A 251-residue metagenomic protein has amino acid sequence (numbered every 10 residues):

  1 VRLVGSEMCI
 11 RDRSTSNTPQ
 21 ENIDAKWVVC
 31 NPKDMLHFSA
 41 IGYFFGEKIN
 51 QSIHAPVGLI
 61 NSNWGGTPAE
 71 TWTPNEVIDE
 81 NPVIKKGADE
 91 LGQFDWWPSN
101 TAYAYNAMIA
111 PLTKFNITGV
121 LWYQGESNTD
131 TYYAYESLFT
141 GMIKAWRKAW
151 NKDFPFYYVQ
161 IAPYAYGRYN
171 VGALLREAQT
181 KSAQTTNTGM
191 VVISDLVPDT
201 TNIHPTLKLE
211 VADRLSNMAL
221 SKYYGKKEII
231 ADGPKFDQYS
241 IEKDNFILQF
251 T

Functional and structural regions predicted by a protein language model:
V1-G5, C9-I10: Single conserved hydrophobic/aromatic residue that forms the stacking wall/gate of nucleotide- or nucleobase-binding
S6, F45-G46, S52-P82, G87-A88: Carboxylate/His-rich catalytic cores and anion/metal-binding grooves
S6, I53-G58, F115-G119, N151-Y157 (+1 more regions): Loop/turn elements at helix/coil->beta-strand transitions in domains of secreted/extracellular proteins
R11, I60-G65, W72-N75, W122-S127 (+2 more regions): Active-site-proximal beta-strand/loop segments in catalytic clefts of secreted hydrolases
V29-A40, L91-S99, Y123-E136, A162-R168: The substrate-binding groove and active-site-proximal loops of carbohydrate-active enzymes, especially glycoside
I60, I161-S194: Substrate-gating cap/lid alpha-helix
S99-L112, E136-A145, N170-T180: Alpha-helical scaffolding within the catalytic cores of extracellular/periplasmic polymer-degrading hydrolases
T206, E210, N217, S221-T251: Surface beta-strand/loop "capping" patches
